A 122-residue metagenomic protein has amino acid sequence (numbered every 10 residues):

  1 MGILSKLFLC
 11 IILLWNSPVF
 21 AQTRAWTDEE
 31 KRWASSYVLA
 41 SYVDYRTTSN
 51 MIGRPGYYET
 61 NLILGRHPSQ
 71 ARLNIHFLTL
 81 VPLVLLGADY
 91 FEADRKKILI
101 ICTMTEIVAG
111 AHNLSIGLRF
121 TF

Functional and structural regions predicted by a protein language model:
M1-L7: Bacterial N-terminal signal peptides that target proteins for export
F8-L14, I116-L118: Hydrophobic alpha-helical targeting segments used for export or membrane insertion
N16-P18: N-terminal signal peptide c-region/cleavage motif recognized by signal peptidases
A21-F122: Hydrophobic alpha-helical membrane segments
